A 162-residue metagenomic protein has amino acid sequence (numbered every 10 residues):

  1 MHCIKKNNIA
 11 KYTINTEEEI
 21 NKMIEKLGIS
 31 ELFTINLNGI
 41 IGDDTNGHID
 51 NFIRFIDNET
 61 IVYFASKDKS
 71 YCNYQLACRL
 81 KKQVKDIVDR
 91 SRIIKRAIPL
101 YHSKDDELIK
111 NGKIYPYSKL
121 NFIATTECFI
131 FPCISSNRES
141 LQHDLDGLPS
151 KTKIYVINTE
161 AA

Functional and structural regions predicted by a protein language model:
M1-A162: The feature marks the mature, well-folded catalytic cores of soluble enzymes
